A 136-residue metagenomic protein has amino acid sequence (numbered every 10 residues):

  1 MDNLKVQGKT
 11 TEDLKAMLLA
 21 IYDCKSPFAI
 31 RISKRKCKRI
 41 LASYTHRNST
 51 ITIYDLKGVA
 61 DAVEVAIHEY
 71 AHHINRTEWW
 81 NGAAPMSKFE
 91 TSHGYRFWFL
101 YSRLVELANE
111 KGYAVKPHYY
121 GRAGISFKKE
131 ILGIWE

Functional and structural regions predicted by a protein language model:
D2-A60, T77-E136: Metalloprotease/metallohydrolase-associated module, dominated by Zn2+-dependent proteases
E64-T77: Active-site recognition of the HExxH zinc-binding catalytic motif
